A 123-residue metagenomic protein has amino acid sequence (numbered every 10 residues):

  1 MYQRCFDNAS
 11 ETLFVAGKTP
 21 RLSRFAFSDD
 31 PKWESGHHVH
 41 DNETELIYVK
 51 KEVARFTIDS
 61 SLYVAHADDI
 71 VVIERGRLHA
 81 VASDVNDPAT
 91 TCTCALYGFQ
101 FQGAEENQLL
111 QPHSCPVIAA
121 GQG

Functional and structural regions predicted by a protein language model:
M1-R24, I70-G123: A hydrophobic/aromatic-rich effector-binding and dimerization subdomain of bacterial HTH-type transcriptional regulators
M1-T57, S61-Y63, V85: Generic protein-terminus/edge-of-domain signal
P31-W33, A67-D68, G76: Tight coil/turn sites that cap or link beta-strands
E52, D68-D69: Short hydrophobic/aromatic patches on the structural cores and recognition surfaces of FHA
I58-L62, A67, T90-C92: A general secondary-structure boundary signal
